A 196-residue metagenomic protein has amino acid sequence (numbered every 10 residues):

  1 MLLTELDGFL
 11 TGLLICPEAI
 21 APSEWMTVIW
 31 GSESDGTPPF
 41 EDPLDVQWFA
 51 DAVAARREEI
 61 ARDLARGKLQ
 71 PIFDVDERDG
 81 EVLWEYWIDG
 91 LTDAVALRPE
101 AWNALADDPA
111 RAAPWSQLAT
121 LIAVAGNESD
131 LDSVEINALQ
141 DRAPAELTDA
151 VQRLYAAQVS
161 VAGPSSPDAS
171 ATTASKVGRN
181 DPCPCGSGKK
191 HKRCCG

Functional and structural regions predicted by a protein language model:
M1-G196: Acidic/negatively charged segments and metal-coordination signatures
